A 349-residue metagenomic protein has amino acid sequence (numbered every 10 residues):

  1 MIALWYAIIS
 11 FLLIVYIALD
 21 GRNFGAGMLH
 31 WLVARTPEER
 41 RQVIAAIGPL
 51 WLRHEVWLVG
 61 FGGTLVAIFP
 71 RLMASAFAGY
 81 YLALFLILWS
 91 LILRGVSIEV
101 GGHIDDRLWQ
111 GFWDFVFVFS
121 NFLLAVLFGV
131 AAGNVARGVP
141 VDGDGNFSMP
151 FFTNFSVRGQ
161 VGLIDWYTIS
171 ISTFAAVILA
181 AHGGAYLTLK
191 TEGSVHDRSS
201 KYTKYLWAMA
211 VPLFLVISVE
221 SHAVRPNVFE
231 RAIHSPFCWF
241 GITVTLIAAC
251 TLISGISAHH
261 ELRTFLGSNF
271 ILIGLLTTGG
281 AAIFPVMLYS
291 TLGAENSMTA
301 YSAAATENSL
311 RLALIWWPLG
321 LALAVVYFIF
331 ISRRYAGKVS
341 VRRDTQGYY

Functional and structural regions predicted by a protein language model:
M1-I9, V66-Y81, A136-G143, V157-W166: Helix-coil boundary and interhelical linker segments in multi-pass alpha-helical membrane proteins
M1-R53, V59-G62: N-terminal signal-anchor module of multipass membrane proteins
W5-Y16, F77-L91, V118-A125, G162-I178 (+1 more regions): Alpha-helical transmembrane segments
F24-P49, A67-A76, E99-Q110, G183-Y202 (+5 more regions): Juxtamembrane membrane-water interface segments of multi-pass membrane proteins, especially cytoplasmic-side
L50-L124, D142, V228-F237: Membrane-interface helix-loop-helix modules in multi-pass inner-membrane proteins
V100-E261, T278: Long, contiguous internal "core" modules enriched in hydrophobic/ aromatic residues
R137-F147, I273-N296: Juxtamembrane non-transmembrane "cap" segments at the membrane-aqueous interface of multi-pass membrane proteins
S290-R311: Short, membrane-exposed interhelical loops at transmembrane-helix boundaries
